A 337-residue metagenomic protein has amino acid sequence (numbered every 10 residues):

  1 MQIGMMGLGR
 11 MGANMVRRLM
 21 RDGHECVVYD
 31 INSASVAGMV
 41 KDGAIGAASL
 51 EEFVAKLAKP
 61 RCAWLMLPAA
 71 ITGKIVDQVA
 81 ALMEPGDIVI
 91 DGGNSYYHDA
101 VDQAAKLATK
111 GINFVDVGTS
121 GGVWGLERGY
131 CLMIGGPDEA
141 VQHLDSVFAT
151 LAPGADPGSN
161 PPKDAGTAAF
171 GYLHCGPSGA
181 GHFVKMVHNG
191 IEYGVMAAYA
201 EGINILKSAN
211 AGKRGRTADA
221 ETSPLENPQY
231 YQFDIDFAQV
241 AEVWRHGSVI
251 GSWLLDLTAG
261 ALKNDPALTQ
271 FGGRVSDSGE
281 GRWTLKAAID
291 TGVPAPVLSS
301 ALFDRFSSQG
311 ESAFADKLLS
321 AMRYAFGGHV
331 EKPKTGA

Functional and structural regions predicted by a protein language model:
M1-C62, G86, V123-L126, L173 (+1 more regions): NAD(P)+-binding Rossmann beta1-loop-alpha1 motif at the extreme N-terminus of oxidoreductases
M1-R10, M15-R18, A155, P162-K163 (+3 more regions): ATP-dependent carboxylate/acyl-activation modules
A47-A48, D91, T109, N113-V117 (+3 more regions): General beta-strand structural signal in soluble alpha/beta enzymes
A63-V79, Y96-D99: Beta-loop-alpha module in the N-terminal Rossmann-like domain of NAD(P)-dependent dehydrogenases, especially those
I88, G92-V141: Rossmann-fold NAD(P)-binding glycine/threonine-rich loop
G129, M133, H143, A155-H329: Helical "substrate-binding/catalytic lid" subdomain of Rossmann-like NAD(P)-dependent dehydrogenases/reductases
E139-P153: Phosphate/pyrophosphate-binding betaalpha-module
